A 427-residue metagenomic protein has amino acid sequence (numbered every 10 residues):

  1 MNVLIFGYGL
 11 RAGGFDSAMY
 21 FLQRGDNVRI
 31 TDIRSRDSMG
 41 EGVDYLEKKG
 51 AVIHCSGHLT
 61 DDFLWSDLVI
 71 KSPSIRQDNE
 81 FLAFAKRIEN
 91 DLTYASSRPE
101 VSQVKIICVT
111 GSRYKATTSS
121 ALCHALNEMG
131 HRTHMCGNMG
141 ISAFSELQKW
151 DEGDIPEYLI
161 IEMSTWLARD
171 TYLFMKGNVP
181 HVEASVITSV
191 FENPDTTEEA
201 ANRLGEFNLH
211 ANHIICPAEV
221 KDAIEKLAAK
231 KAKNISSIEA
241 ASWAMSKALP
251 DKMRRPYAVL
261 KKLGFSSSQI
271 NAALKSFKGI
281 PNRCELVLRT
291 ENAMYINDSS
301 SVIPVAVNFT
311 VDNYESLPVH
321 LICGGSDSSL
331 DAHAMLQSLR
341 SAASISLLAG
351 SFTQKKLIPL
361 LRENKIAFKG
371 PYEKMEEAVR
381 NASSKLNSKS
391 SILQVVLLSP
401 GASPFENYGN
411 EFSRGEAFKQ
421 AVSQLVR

Functional and structural regions predicted by a protein language model:
M1-Y8, A12-C108, M129, K275 (+2 more regions): Short, basic phosphate-binding NTP loop
G9, R34-R36, M139, V220 (+1 more regions): Residues in the short beta-alpha loop(s) of Rossmann-like NAD(P)-binding domains
Y20, R24, S246-A342: Nucleotide phosphate-binding/pyrophosphate-handling subdomain across enzymes that bind or process nucleotide phosphates
F21, V69, V109, N138 (+8 more regions): Residue-level signal for inorganic ion chemistry
D26-R34, S189, I214-A218, H320-G324 (+1 more regions): Short internal beta-strands
V43-K49, A332-V395: C-terminal helical cap/extension that packs against the catalytic core of soluble nucleotide-cofactor enzymes
D61-S66, P73-K233, R380, A417-R427: Phosphate-binding loop of NTP-binding sites
P400-R427: Glycine/aspartate-rich loop-and-adjacent alpha/beta segment that forms the canonical ThDP
